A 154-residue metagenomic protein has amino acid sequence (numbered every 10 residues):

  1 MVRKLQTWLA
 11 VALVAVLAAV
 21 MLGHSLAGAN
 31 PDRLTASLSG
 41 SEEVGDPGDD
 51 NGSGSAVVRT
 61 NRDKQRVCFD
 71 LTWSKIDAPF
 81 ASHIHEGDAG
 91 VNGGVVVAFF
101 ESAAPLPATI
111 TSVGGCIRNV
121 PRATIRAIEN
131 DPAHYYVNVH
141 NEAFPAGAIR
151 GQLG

Functional and structural regions predicted by a protein language model:
V2-L5, L9, L13-S82, E86-G154: Metal-centered catalytic cores of metalloenzymes
